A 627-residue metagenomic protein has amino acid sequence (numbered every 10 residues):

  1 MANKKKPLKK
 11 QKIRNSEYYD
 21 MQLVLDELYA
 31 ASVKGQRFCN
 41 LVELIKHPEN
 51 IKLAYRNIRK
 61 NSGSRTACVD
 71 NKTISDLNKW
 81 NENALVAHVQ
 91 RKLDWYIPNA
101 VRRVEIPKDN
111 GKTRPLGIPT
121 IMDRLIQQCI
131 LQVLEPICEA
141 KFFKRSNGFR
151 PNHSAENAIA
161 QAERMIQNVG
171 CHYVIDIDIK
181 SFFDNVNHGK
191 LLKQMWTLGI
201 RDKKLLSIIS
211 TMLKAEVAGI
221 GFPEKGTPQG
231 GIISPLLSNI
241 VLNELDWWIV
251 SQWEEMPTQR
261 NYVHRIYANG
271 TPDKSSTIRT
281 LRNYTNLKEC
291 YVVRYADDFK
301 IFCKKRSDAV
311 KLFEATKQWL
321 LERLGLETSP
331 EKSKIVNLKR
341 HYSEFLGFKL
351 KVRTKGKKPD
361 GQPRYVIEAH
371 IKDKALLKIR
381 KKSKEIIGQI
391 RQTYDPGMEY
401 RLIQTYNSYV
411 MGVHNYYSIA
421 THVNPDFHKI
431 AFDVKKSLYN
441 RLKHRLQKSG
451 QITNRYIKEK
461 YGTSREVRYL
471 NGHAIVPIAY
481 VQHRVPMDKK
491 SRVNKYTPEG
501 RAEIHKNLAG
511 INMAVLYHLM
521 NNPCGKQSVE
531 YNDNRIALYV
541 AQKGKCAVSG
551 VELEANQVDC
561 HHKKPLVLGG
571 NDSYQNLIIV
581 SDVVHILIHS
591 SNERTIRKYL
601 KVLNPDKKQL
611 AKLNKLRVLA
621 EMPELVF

Functional and structural regions predicted by a protein language model:
M1-N83: Non-catalytic, polymerase-adjacent accessory regions of viral genome-replication enzymes
L85, L93, A100, K141-R145 (+4 more regions): Conserved polymerase palm-domain catalytic core
D178, G550-D582, S590-I596: Histidine-centered nuclease catalytic patch
K214, G219, L324-D395, V410-M411: A conserved non-catalytic segment of reverse transcriptases and RNA-directed RNA polymerases corresponding to the late
R391, M398-Y461: Non-catalytic, peripheral interaction segments enriched in hydrophobic/basic residues
I430-D433, N440-K526: Extended C-terminal regions of large enzymes
S528-D559, S581-V583: Short cysteine-rich loop/turn motifs with clustered Cys
V567-Q575, L587-F627: Polybasic, low-complexity binding patches
